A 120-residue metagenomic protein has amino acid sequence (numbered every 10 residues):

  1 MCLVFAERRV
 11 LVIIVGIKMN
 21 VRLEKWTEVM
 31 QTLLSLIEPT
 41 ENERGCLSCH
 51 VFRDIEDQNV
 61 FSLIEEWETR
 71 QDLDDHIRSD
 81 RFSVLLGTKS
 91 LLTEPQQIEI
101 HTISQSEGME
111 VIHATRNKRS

Functional and structural regions predicted by a protein language model:
M1-L11: Short, Lys/Arg-enriched N-terminal segments with co-localized hydrophobic residues within the first ~10-30 amino acids
L3-F5, V51-D57, G87-S120: Glycine-rich beta-strand-turn "strand-cap" elements at beta-sheet edges
R9-V10, Q71, S120: Positively charged, low-complexity intrinsically disordered regions
I13-N20, H50-I77: Short, well-ordered beta-strand segments in beta-rich or mixed alpha/beta enzyme and ligand-binding folds
I14-L47, V51: N-terminal first-folded block
V21-L23, T69, T102-Q105: Non-catalytic surface loops within mature trypsin-like serine protease
S35-S48, E66-I100: An amphipathic, aromatic/His-enriched active-site/gating alpha helix that lines ligand/cofactor pockets
